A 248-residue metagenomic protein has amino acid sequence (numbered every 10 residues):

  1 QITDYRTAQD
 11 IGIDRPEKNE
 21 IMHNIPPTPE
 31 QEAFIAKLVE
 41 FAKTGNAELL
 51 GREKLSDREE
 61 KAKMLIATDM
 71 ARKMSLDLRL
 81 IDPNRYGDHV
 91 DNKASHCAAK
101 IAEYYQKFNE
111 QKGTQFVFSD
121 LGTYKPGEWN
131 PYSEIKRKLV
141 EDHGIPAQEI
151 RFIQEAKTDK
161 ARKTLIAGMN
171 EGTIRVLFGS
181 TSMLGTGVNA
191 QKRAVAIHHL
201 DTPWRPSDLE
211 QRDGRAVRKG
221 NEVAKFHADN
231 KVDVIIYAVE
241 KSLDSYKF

Functional and structural regions predicted by a protein language model:
Q1-N84, E103, V232-F248: Inter-lobe coupling linker of SF2 helicases/translocases
K18-E20, P146-Q148, I174, K192-A196 (+1 more regions): Short glycine-/polar-rich loops that comprise or flank the Walker A/P-loop and associated switch/sensor motifs
K54-A62, E110-S133: Conserved strand-helix element at the start of the C-terminal RecA-like helicase core
G122-F152: Conserved helicase motor "Helicase C" RecA-like lobe of SF1/SF2 P-loop NTPases
P146-T181: Conserved helicase ATPase core of P-loop NTP-dependent helicases/translocases
S182-V223: Conserved RecA-like helicase motor core of SF1/SF2 enzymes
S207-E210, V217-F248: A conserved SF2-helicase RecA2
